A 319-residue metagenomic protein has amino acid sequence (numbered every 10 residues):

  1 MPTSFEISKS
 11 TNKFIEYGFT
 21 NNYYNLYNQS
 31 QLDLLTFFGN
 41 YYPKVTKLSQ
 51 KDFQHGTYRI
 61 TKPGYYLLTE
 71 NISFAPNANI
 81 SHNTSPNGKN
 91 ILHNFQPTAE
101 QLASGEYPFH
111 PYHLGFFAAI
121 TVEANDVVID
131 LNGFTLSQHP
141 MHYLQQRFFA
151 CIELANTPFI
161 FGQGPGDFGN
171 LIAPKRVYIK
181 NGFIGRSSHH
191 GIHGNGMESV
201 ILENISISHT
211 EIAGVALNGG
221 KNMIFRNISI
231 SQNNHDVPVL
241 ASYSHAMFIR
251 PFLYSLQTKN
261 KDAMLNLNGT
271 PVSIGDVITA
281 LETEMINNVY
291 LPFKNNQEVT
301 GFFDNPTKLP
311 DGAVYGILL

Functional and structural regions predicted by a protein language model:
T3-L67, F74-A103, H110, A119-T121: Acidic Gly/Asp/Thr-rich repetitive segments characteristic of extracellular carbohydrate-active and adhesion proteins
Y58-P63, F74-V128, Q138-V177, R186-E198 (+2 more regions): Extracellular beta-strand-rich solenoid/capping regions of secreted or surface-exposed proteins that bind or remodel
Y66-L68, I129-L131, P174-K180, V200-E203 (+2 more regions): All-beta strand scaffolds that present successive hydrophobic residues in beta-strands
A75-H93, N156-F159, I224-N227, S231-T279: Internal, charge-rich low-complexity segments
P76-I80, F117, H139-Y143, S188-G194 (+6 more regions): Short glycine/acidic-rich loop motifs that flank beta-strands on beta-rich extracellular proteins
F134, G164-D167, G182, I205: Extracellular beta-strand-rich, repetitive "passenger/adhesive" scaffolds that bind or process carbohydrates
